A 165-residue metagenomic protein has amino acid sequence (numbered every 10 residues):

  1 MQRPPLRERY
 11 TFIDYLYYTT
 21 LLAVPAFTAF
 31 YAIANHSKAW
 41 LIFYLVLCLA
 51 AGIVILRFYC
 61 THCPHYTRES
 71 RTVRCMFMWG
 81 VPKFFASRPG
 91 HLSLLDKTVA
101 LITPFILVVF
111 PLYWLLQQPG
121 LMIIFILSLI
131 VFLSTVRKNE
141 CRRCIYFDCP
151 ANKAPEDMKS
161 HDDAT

Functional and structural regions predicted by a protein language model:
M1-R3, P150-T165: Short, charged juxtamembrane terminal tails flanking transmembrane helices
Q2-A50, D96-L129: Long, highly hydrophobic alpha-helical transmembrane signal-anchor segments
K38-I53, R68-M78: Hydrophobic alpha-helical transmembrane segments
L45-I53, T61-P64, I126-K138: Short, intrinsically disordered, charge-biased short linear motifs at domain edges
I55-C75, N139-C141: Membrane-water interface of transmembrane alpha-helices
P64-T67, M76-W79, I145-K153: Cys/His-coordinated zinc-binding microdomains
R71-L95: Short membrane-interface loop/juxtamembrane segments of multi-pass integral membrane proteins
Q118-D157: Alpha-helical transmembrane segments and their immediate juxtamembrane interface regions
